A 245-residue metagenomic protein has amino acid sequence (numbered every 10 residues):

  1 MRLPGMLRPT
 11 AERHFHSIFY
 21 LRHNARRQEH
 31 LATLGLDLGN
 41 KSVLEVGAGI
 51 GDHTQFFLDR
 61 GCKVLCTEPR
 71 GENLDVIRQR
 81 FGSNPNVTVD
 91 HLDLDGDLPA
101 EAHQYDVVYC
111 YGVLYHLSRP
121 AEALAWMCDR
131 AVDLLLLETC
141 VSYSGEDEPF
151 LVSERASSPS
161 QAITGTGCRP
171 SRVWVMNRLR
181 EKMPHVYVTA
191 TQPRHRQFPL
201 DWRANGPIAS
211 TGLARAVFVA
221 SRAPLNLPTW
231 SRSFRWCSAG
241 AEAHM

Functional and structural regions predicted by a protein language model:
M1-Q104, G212-S221, L225-M245: Conserved N-terminal segment of class I S-adenosyl-L-methionine
C62, A131-D133: A short helix->loop->beta-strand "cap" motif at the edges of active sites that frequently abuts
E101, E146-L151, F198-W202, S231-R232: Short aromatic-enriched loop/helix-cap "lid" or pocket-rim segments at secondary-structure transitions that line
Y109: A conserved beta-strand element that flanks and buttresses the S-adenosyl-L-methionine
H116-R130: A short, conserved alpha-helix within the catalytic core of class I
L136-S160: Conserved class I S-adenosyl-L-methionine
T164-A190: Short alpha-helix
H185-S221: Conserved catalytic loop of SAM-dependent methyltransferase domains
